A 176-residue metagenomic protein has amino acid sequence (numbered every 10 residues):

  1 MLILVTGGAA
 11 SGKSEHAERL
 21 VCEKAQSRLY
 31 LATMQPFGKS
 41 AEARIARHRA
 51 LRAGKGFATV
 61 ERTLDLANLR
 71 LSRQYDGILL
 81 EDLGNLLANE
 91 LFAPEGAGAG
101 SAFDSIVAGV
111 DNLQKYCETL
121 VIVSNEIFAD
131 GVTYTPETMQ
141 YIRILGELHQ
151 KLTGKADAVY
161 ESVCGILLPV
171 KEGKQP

Functional and structural regions predicted by a protein language model:
L2-L71: Conserved P-loop
L4, L79, V121-V123: Structural motif
G7-G8, D82, E126, V163: Short secondary-structure boundary segments
A10, Q35, G84, I127-F128: Short, glycine/serine-rich, charged loops/turns that create anion-binding and catalytic segments at active sites
A17, H48, L79, N125 (+1 more regions): Residue-level signal for inorganic ion chemistry
Q26-L29, D76, T119, A158: Residues at the starts of beta-strands that form the adenosine-phosphate
K55-A102: Helix-adjacent hinge/juxtasegments
A88-P176: Replace "adjacent to P-loop NTPase cores in ATP/GTP-dependent enzymes" with "adjacent to NTP-binding cores
